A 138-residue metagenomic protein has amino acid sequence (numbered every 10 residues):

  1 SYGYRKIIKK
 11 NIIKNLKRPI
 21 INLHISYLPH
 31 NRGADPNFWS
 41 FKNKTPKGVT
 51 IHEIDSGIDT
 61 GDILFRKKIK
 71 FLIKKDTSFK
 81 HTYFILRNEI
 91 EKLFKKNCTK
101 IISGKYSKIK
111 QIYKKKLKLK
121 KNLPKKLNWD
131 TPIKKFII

Functional and structural regions predicted by a protein language model:
Y2-K134: Donor/substrate-binding cores of folate-linked one-carbon enzymes
